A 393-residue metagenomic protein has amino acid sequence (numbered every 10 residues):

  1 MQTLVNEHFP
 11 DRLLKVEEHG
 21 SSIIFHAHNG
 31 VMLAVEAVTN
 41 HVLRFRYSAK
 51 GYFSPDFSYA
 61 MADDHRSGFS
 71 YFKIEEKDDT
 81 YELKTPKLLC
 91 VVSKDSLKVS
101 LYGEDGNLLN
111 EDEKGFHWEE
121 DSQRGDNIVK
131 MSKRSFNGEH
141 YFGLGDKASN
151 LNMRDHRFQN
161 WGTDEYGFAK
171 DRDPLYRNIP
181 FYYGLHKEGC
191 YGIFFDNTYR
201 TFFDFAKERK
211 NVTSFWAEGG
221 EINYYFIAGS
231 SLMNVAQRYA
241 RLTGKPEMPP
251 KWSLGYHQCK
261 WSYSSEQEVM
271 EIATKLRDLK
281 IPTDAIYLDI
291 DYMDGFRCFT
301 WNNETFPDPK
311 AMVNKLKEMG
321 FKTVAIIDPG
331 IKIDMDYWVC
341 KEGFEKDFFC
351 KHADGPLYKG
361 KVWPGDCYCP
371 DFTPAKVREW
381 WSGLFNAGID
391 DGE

Functional and structural regions predicted by a protein language model:
M1-V16, G20, E36-Y81: A low-complexity, Ser/Thr/Gly/Pro-enriched, surface-exposed linker/loop concept that marks segments flanking
I23: Long, low-complexity, charge-dense
H26-H28, E36, R66-P250, K260-W261 (+2 more regions): Catalytic and substrate-binding clefts that recognize carbohydrates or anionic sugar/phosphate headgroups
F57-A62, T85-L88, H257: Domain-wide signal for the mature, well-folded portions of proteins, strongly enriched in nucleus-encoded organellar
E247-E393: Aromatic-lined carbohydrate-binding/catalytic grooves of carbohydrate-active enzymes
